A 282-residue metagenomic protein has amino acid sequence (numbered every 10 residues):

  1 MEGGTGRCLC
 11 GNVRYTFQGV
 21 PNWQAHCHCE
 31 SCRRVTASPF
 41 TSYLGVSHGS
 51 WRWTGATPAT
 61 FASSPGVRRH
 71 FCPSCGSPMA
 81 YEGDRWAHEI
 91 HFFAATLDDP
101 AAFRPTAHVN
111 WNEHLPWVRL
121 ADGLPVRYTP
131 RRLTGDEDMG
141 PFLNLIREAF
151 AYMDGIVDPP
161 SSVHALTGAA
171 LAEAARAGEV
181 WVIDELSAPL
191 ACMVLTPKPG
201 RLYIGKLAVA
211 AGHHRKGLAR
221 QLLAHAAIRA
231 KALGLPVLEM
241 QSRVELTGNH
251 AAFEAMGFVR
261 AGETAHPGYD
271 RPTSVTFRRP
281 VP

Functional and structural regions predicted by a protein language model:
M1-T129: A short Gly-Trp-Pro
C32, L207-V209, S242: Hydrophobic adenine-recognition pocket in adenosine-nucleotide-binding enzymes
G83, E239-S242, E254, V259-V275: Conserved catalytic-core motifs of GNAT/GCN5-like acyltransferases
E89, T106, G178, P272-T276: Short hydrophobic/aromatic beta-strand or adjacent loop that forms the aromatic wall/cage of a ligand/substrate-binding
D136-G212, L223-H225, R229, L233 (+2 more regions): Acetyl-CoA-dependent GNAT
H213, G217: Glycine-rich phosphate-binding loop
A230-S242: Conserved GNAT acetyl-CoA-binding A-motif
